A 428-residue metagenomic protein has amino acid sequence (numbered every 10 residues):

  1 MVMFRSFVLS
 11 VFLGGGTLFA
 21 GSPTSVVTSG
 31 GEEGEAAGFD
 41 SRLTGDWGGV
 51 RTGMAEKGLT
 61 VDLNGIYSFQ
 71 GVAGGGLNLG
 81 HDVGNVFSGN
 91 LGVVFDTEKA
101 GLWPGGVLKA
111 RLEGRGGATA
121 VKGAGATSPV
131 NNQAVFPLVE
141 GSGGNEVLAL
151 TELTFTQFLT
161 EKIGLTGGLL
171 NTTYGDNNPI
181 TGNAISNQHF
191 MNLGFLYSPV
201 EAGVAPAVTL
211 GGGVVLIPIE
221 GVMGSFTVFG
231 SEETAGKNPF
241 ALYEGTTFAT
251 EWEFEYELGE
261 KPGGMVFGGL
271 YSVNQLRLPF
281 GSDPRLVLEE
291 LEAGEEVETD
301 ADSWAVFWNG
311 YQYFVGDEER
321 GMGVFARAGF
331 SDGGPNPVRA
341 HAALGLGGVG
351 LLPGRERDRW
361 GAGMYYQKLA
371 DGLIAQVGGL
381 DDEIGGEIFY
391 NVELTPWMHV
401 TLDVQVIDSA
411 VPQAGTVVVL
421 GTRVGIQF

Functional and structural regions predicted by a protein language model:
G15-S68, V72: N-terminal periplasmic/intermembrane-space "pro-region" immediately following the signal or transit peptide
G21, G45-V61, F95-K109, E161-K162 (+5 more regions): Short loop/turn motifs that connect adjacent beta-strands in outer-membrane beta-barrel proteins
V61-F69, L108-G114, L165-N171, G224-G230 (+6 more regions): Transmembrane beta-barrel strands of outer-membrane/channel proteins
Q70-F87, G101-T151, F240-A241, A410 (+1 more regions): Surface-exposed loop and membrane-interface regions of Gram-negative outer-membrane beta-barrel proteins
L91, L153, G212, T250-W252 (+5 more regions): Membrane-embedded beta-strands of outer-membrane beta-barrel proteins, especially the hydrophobic/small aromatic
V121-T154, E161-E251, E292: Surface-exposed coil loops of outer-membrane beta-barrel proteins
E257-L373: Detector for outer-membrane/organellar transmembrane beta-barrel domains, recognizing the amphipathic beta-strand
T416-F428: Outer-membrane beta-barrel "beta-signal"
